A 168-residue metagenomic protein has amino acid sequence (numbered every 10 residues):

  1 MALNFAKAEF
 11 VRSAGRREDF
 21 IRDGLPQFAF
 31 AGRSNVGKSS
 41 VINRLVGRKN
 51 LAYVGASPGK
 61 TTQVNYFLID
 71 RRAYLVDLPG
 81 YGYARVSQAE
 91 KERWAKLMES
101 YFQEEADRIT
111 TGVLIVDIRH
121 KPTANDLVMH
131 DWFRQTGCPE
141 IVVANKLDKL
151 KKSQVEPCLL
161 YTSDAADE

Functional and structural regions predicted by a protein language model:
A2-L78: Conserved G1/Walker A P-loop phosphate-binding module
E18, N50, Y83-V86, T123 (+1 more regions): Conserved protein kinase catalytic core
L45-K49, F102, A166: Hydrophobic aliphatic residues
K60, A73, G80-G82, R119-K121 (+1 more regions): Conserved nucleotide-binding/hydrolysis micro-motifs of P-loop NTPases
Y74-R93: Switch II (G3) loop of P-loop NTPases
S100-L160: Conserved C-terminal guanine-recognition region of P-loop GTPase G domains, centered on the G4
Y161-E168: Conserved small/polar residues in nucleotide/adenosyl-binding loops
